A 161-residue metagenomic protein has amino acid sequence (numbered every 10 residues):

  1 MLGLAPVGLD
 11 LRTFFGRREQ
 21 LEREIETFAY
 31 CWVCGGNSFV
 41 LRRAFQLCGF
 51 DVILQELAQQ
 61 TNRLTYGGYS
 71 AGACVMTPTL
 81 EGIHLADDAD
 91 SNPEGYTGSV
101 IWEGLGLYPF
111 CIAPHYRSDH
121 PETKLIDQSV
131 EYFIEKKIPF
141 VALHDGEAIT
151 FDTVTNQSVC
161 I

Functional and structural regions predicted by a protein language model:
M1-C34, T153: N-terminal beta1-alpha1 cap of cysteine-dependent amidohydrolase-like domains
V7-D10, V33, Y66-Y69, V141-L143: General beta-strand structural signal in soluble alpha/beta enzymes
E22-I25, Q46-V52, I126: Charged helix-capping and loop-helix junction motifs
F39-V40: Short glycine-rich, flexible loops that bind phosphorylated cofactors or substrates
R43-Q46, F50-Q60, L64-S118: Class I SAM-dependent methyltransferase SAM-binding "motif I" and its flanking Rossmann-like core
E103-G146, V159: Conserved anion/nucleotide-ligand pocket segment
T150-Q157: Short acidic-glycine loop/turn motifs at beta-strand connectors
